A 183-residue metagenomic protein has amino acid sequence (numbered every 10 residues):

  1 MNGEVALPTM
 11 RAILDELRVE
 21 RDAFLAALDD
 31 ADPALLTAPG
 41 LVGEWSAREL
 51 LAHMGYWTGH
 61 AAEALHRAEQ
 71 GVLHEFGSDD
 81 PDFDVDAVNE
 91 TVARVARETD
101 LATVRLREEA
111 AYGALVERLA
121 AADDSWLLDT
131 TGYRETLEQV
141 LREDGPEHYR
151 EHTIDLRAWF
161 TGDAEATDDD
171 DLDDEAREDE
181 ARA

Functional and structural regions predicted by a protein language model:
N2-T9, T91-R97: Short, contiguous pre-domain boundary segments
G3-P33, Y56, H60-R67, E147-R150: Alpha-helical bundle segments that constitute or directly flank the non-heme di-iron/ferroxidase center
E4-D15, Q70-F76, T103, V140: Solvent-exposed interaction patches of small proteins and small membrane subunits
A6, R97, L101-E108, E138 (+2 more regions): Short capping loops/turns at secondary-structure boundaries
R11-R18, L51, G55, A102-R105 (+3 more regions): Short amphipathic alpha-helical segments with heptad-repeat character
D22-A26, D30, A110-E117, A121 (+1 more regions): A generic structural signal for well-ordered alpha-helical segments enriched in polar/charged residues
T37-D86, D124-A183: Short, contiguous alpha-helical
F83-W126: Acidic/histidine-rich alpha-helical segments that form the ligand environment of transition-metal centers
